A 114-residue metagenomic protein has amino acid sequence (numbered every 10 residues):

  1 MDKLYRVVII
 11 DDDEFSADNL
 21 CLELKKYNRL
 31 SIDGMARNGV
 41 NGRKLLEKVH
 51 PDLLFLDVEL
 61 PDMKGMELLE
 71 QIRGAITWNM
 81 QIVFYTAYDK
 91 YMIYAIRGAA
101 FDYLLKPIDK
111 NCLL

Functional and structural regions predicted by a protein language model:
D2-K3, T77: Short, flexible coil/linker segments at domain boundaries that flank nucleotide/cofactor-interacting
L4-F15, L20-L24: Conserved acidic segment of CheY-like receiver
I10-D11, A36, L54: Conserved sequence signature across two-component system core domains
E23-Y27, L45: Alpha-helical interaction/dimerization surfaces of two-component signaling modules
Y27-D33, W78-M80: A generic structural motif
D33-V40: Conserved Asp/Asn-Gly motif in the active-site loop of CheY-like receiver
R43-L114: CheY-like receiver
